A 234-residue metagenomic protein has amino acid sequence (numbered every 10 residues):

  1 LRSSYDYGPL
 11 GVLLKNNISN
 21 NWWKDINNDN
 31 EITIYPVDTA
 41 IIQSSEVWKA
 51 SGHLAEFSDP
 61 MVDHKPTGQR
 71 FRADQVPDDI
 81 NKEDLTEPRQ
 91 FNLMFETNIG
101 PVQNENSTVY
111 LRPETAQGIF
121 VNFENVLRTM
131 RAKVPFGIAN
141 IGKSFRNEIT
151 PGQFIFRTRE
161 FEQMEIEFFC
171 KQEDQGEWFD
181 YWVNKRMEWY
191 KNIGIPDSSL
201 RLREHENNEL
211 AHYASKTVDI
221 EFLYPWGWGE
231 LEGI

Functional and structural regions predicted by a protein language model:
L1-I234: TRNA-recognition modules of translation machinery and tRNA-sensing kinases, especially anticodon-binding
